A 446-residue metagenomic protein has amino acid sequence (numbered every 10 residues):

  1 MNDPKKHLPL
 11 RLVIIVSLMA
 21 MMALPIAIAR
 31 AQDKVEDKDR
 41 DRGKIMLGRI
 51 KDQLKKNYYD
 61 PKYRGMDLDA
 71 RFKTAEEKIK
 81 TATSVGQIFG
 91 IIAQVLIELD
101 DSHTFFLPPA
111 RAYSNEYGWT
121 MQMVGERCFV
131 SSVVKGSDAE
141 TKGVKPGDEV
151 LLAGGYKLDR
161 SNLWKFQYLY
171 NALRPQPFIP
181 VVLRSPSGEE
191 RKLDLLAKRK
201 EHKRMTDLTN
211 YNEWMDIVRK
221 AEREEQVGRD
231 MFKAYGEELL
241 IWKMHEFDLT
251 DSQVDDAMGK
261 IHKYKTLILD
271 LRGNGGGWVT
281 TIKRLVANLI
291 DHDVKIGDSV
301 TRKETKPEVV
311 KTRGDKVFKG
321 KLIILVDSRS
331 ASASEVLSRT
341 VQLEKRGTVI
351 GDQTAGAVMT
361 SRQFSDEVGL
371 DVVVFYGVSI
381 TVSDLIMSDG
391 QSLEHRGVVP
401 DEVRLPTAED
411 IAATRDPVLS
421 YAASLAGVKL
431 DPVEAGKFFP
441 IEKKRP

Functional and structural regions predicted by a protein language model:
N2-V16: Bacterial N-terminal signal peptides that target proteins for export
V13-P25: Bacterial N-terminal signal peptides
D39-Y63: Mature N-terminal segment immediately following signal peptide/propeptide cleavage in secreted/periplasmic
I50, A139-W164, I268-D270, E344 (+3 more regions): Conserved PDZ fold ligand-binding element
K62-R127, F178, G188-K233, D431-K444: Extended, small/polar residue-biased N-terminal targeting/export presequences and adjacent propeptide/linker tracts
R111-R160, L249-T250: PDZ/PDZ-like domain segments forming the peptide/carboxylate-binding groove, activating on the N-terminal beta-strands
G154-Y264, E394-P406, I411-A413: C-terminal, low-ordered peptide segments at domain boundaries
I268, G273-R415, L419-S420, L425 (+1 more regions): Conserved acidic, small-residue-rich alpha-beta core segments centered on
